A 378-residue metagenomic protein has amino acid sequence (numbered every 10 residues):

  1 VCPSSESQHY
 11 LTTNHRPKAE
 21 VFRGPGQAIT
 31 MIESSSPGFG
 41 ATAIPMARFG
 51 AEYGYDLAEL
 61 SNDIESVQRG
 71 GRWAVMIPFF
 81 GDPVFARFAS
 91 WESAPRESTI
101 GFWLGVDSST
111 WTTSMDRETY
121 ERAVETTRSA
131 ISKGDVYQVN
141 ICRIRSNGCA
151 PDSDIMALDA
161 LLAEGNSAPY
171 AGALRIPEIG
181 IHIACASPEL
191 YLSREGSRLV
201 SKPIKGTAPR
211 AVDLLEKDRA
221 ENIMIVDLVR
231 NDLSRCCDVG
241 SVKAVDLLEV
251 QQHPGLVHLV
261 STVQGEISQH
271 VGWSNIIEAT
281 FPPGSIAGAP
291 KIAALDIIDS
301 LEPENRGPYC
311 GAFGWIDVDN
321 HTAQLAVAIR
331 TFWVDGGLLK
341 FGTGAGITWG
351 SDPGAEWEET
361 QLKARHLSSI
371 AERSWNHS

Functional and structural regions predicted by a protein language model:
L11, R16-S378: Extended alpha-helical targeting/anchoring segments, especially N-terminal organellar/secretory targeting helices
